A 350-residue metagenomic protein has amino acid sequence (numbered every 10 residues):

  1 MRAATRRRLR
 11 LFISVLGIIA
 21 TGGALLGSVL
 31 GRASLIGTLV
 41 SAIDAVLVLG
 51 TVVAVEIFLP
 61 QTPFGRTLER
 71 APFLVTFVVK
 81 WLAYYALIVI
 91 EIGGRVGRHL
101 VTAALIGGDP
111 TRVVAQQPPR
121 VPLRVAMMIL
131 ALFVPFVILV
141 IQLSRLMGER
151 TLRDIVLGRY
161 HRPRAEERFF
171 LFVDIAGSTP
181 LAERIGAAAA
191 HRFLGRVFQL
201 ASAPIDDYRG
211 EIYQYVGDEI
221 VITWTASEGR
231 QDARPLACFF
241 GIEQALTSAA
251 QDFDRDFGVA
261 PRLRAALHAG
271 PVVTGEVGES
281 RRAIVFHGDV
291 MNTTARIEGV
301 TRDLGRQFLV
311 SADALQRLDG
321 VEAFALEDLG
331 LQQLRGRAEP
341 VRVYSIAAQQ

Functional and structural regions predicted by a protein language model:
M1-L47, I57-F73: N-terminal juxtamembrane segment and adjoining first transmembrane helix
T5, G195-R209, A226-A265, D289-E298: Alpha-helical scaffold within the catalytic cores of cyclic-nucleotide enzymes
I57-P60, L74-V121: Hydrophobic transmembrane alpha-helices
T102-E166: Regulatory cytosolic signal-relay segments
R162-A237: Catalytic NTP-binding/metal-coordinating core of nucleotidyl cyclase/transferase enzymes
G258-G275, D313: A short glycine-enriched loop-to-beta-strand structural element that forms part of the catalytic core of nucleotide
H268, D289-A312, Q316: Catalytic/regulatory signature loops of cyclic-dinucleotide turnover enzymes and related class III nucleotidyl cyclases
D303-Q350: Cytosolic regulatory/linker segments at or just downstream of nucleotide-handling modules in signal-transduction
